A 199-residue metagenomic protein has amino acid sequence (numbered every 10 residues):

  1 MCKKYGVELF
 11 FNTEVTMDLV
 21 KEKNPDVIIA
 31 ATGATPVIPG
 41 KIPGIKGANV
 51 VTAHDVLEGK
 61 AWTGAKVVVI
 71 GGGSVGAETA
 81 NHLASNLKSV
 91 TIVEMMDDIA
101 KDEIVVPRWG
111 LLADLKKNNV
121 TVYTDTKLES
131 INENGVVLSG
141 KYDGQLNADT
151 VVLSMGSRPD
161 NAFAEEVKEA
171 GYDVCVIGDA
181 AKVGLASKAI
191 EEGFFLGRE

Functional and structural regions predicted by a protein language model:
M1-P25, K101-T126: N-terminal Rossmann-like dinucleotide/flavin-binding domain of flavoprotein oxidoreductases that bind FAD/FMN
F10-V27, A31-E103, V137-E199: Rossmann-like dinucleotide/flavin-binding elements
